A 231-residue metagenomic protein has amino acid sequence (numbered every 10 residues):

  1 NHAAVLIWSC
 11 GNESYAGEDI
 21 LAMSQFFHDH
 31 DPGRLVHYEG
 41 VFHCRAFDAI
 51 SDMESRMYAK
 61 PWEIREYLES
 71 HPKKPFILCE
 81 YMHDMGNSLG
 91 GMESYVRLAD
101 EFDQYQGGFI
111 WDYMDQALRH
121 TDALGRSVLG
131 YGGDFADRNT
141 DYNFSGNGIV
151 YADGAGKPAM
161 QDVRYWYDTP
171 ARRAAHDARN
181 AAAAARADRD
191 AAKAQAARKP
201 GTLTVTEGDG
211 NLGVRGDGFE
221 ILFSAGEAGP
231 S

Functional and structural regions predicted by a protein language model:
N1-D188: Extended substrate-binding grooves/exosites of carbohydrate-active enzymes
I64-E66, V96, P200-L203, G210: Generic recognition of flexible, low-complexity loop/linker segments
P72-K73, Q104, G208-D209, R215-G216: Short, well-ordered loop/turn elements at secondary-structure boundaries
R126, Y142-F144, A152, A197 (+3 more regions): Compositionally biased, low-complexity repeat tracts
N143, D153, K157, K199 (+2 more regions): Low-complexity, intrinsically disordered regions enriched in charged/polar residues
A175-G208, E220-I221: Mature N-terminal, pre-catalytic/accessory segment of carbohydrate-active enzymes
N211-S231: Acidic-aromatic substrate-binding/catalytic surfaces of carbohydrate-active enzymes
